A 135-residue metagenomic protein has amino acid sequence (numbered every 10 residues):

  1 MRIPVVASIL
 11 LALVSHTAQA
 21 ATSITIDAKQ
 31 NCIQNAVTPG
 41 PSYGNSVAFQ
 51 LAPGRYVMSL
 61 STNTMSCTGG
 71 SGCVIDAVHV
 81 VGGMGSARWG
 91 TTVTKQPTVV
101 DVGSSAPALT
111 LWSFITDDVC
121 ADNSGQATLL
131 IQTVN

Functional and structural regions predicted by a protein language model:
M1-P4: Positively charged n-region of N-terminal signal peptides that target proteins for export
V6-L11: Hydrophobic helical h-region of N-terminal Sec-dependent signal peptides in bacterial secretory/periplasmic proteins
S15-T17: N-terminal signal peptide c-region/cleavage motif recognized by signal peptidases
A20-N135: Acidic, Ser/Thr/Pro
